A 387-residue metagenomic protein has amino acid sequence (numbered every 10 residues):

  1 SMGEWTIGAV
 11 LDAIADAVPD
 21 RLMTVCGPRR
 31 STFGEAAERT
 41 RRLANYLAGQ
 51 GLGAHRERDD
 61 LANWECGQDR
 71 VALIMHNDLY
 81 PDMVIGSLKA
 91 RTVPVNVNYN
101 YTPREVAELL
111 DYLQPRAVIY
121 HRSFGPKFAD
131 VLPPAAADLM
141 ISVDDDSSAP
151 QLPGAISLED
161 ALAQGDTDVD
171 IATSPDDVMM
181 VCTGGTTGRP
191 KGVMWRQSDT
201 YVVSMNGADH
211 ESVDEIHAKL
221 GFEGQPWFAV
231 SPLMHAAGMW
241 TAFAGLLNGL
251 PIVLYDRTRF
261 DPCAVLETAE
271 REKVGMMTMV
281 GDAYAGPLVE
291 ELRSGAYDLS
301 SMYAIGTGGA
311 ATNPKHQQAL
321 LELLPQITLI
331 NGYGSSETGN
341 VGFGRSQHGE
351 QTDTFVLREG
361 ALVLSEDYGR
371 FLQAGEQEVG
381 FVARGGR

Functional and structural regions predicted by a protein language model:
S1-T6, A149-V178: Flexible, low-complexity linker/hinge segments
G3, C26-R29, Y46-Y101, V230: Conserved AMP-binding/adenylate-forming
P19, A163-G184, G188-R189, H217-P226: Conserved pre-ATP/AMP-binding loop-to-beta segment of ANL
T32-G34, V178-N206: Conserved AMP-binding A3 loop
K89-D160: Structural core segment of the AMP-binding/adenylate-forming
V203-P226, M234-M276: Conserved AMP-binding/adenylation subdomain of ANL enzymes
V274-M279, E290-V356: Gly/Ser/Thr-rich phosphate-binding loop
L362-G386: Conserved beta-loop-beta connector loops within the AMP-binding
